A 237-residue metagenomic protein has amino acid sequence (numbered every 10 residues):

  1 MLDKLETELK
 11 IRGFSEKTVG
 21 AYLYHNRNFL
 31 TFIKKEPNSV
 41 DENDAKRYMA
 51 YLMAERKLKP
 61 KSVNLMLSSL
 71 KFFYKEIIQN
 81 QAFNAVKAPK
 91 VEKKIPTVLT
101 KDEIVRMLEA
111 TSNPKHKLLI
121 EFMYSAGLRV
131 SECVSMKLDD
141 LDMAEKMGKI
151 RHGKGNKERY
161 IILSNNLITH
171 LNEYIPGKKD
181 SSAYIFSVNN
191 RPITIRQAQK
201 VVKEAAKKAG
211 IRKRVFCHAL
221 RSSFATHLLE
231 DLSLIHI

Functional and structural regions predicted by a protein language model:
M1-L234: Conserved catalytic core of the tyrosine transesterase superfamily
